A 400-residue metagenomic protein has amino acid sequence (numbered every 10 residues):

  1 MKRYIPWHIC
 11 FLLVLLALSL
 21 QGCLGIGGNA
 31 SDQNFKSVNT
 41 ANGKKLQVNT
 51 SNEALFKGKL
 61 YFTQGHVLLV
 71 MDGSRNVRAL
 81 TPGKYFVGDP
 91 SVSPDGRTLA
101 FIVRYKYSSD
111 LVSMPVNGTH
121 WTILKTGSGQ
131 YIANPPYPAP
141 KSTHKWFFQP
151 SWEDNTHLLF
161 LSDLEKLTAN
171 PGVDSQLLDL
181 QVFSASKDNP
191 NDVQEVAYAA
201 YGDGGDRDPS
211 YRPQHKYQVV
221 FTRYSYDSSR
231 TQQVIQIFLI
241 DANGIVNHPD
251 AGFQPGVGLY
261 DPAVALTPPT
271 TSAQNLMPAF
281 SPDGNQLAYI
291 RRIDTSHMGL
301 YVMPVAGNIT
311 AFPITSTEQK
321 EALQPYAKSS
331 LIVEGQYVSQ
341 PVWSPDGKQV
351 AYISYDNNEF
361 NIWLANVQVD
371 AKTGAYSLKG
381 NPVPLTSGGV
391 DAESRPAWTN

Functional and structural regions predicted by a protein language model:
M1-C10: Bacterial N-terminal signal peptides that target proteins for export
A17-L20: Bacterial Sec-type N-terminal signal peptides, specifically the leucine/valine-rich hydrophobic h-region
C23-N400: Sequence signature of WD/YWTD-type beta-propeller architectures
